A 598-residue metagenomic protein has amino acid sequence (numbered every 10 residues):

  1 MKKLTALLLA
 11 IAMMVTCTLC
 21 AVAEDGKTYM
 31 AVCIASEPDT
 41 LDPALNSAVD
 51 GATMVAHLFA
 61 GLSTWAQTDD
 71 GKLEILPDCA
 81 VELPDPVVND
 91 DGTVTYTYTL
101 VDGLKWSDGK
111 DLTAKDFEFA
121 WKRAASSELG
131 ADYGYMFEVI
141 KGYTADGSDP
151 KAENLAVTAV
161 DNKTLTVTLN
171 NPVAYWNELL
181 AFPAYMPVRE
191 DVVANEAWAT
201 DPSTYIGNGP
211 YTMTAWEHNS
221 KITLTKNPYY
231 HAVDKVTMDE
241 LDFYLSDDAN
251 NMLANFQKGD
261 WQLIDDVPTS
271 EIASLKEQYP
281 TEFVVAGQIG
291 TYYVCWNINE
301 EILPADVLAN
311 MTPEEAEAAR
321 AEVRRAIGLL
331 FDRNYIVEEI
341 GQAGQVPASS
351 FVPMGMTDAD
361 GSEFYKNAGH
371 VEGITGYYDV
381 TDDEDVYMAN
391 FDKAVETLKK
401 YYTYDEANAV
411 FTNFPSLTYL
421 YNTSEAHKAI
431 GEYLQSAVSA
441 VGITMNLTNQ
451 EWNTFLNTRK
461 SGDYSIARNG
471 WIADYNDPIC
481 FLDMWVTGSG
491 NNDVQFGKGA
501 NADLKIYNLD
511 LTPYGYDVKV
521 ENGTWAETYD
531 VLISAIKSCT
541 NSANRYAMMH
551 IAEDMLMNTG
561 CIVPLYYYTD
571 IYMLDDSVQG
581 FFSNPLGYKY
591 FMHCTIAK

Functional and structural regions predicted by a protein language model:
A31, T113-A120, N162-T168, G209-P210 (+4 more regions): Alpha-helical secondary-structure segments
C33-N89, I206: N-terminal lobe/hinge region of extracytoplasmic solute-binding protein
A35-A56, C79-A80, W176-M186, C295 (+2 more regions): A structural "hinge/loop" feature
Q67-D70, K151-E153, T158, K163 (+2 more regions): Gly/Pro-rich hinge or "lid" segments in bacterial periplasmic/extracellular proteins
V81-Y133, T166, N255, P313-A319 (+2 more regions): Aromatic- and charge-enriched surface segment that lines or borders ligand/interaction sites
E196, Y229-L275, Q288, T444: Ligand-site clamp/hinge motif
T225, E317-S436, A440: Append "and occasionally in soluble cytosolic enzymes with long acidic Gly/Pro-rich linkers
L330-K366, E425-Q435, R459-K598: Detector for C-terminal structural segments
